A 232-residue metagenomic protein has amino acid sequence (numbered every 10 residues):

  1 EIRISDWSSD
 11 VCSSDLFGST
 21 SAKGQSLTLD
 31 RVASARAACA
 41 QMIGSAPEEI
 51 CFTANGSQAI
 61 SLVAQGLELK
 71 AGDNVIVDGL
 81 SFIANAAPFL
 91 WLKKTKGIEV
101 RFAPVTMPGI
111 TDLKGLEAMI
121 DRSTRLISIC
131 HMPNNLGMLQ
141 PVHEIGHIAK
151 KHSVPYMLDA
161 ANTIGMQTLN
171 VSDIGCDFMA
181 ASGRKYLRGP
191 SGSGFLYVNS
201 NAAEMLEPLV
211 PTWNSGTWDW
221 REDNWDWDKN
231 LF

Functional and structural regions predicted by a protein language model:
E1-V11: Single conserved hydrophobic/aromatic residue that forms the stacking wall/gate of nucleotide- or nucleobase-binding
G18-Q58, L62, D226: Conserved N-terminal alpha-helix of the aminotransferase class I/II PLP-enzyme fold
L29, A54-Q58, V77-I98, K114 (+1 more regions): Substrate-binding/gating loop at the entrance of the active-site cleft, primarily in PLP-dependent aminotransferase-like
E48-E49, G66-P88, E99, P104: Conserved PLP-anchoring active-site segment centered on the Schiff-base-forming lysine
M107-G165, Y186: Active-site phosphate-binding strand-loop segment of PLP-dependent enzymes
L158-A160, I164, N170-G189, G194-V198: Conserved active-site segment immediately N-terminal to the catalytic lysine that forms the internal aldimine
R188-P190, V198-F232: Active-site C-terminal subdomain of aminotransferase-like
